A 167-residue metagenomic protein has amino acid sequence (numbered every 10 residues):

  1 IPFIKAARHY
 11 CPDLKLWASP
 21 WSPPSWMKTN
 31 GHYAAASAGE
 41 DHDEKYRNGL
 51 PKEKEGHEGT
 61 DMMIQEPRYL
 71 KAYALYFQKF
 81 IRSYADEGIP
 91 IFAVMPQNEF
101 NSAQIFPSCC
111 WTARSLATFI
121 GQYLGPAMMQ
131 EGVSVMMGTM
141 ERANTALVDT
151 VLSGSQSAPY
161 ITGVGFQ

Functional and structural regions predicted by a protein language model:
I1-I91, Q122: N-terminal catalytic cores of secreted or lumenal carbohydrate-active enzymes
Y69-Q167: Active-site neighborhood of glycoside hydrolase catalytic domains
